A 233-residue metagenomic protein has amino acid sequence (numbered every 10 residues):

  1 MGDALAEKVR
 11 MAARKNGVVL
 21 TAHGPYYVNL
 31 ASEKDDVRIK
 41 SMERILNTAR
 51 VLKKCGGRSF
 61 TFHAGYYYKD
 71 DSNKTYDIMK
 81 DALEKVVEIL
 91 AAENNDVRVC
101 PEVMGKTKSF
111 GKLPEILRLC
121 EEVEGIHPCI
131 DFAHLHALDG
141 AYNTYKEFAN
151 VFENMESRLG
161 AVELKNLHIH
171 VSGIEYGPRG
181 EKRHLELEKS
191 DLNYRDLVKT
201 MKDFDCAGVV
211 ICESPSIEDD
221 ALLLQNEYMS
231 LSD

Functional and structural regions predicted by a protein language model:
M1-K8: Glycine-rich, proline-tolerant flexible connector loops at the mouths of alpha/beta enzymes
R14, L30-I130: Active-site acidic/histidine proton-transfer and metal-coordination neighborhood in alpha/beta enzyme cores
N16-V19, R58, D77-K80, V86-R98 (+5 more regions): A structural signal for the main folded, soluble domain(s) of proteins
L20-G24, F60-F62, V99-P101, P128-I130 (+2 more regions): Hydrophobic faces of well-ordered beta-strands that scaffold small-molecule active sites in alpha/beta enzyme cores
P25-Y27, G65-Y67, E102-K106, A133-L138 (+2 more regions): Active-site beta-loop-alpha junctions enriched in small/polar residues
F110-L113, H136-C206: Gly/Pro-rich active-site loop or hairpin
E218-D233: C-terminal helical cap(s) of enzyme catalytic domains, especially alpha/beta-barrels
